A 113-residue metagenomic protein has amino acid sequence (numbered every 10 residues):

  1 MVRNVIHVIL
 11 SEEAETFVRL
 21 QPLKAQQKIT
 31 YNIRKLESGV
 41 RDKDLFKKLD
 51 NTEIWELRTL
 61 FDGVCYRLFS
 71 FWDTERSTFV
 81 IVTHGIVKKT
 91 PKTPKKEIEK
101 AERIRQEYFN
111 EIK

Functional and structural regions predicted by a protein language model:
M1-C65, T74-V80, K88-K113: Basic, Lys/Arg-enriched alpha-helical interface segments
T83: ATP-dependent carboxylate-activation loops
